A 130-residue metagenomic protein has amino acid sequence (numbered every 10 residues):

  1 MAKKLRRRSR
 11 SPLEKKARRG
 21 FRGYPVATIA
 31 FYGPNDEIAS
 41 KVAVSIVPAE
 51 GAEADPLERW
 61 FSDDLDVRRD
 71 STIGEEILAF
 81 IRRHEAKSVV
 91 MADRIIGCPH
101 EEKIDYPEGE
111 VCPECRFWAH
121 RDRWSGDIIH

Functional and structural regions predicted by a protein language model:
M1-R82: Long, charged N-terminal interaction/targeting segments
A79-H130: Cys/His-clustered metal-coordination modules, chiefly Zn-binding fingers
